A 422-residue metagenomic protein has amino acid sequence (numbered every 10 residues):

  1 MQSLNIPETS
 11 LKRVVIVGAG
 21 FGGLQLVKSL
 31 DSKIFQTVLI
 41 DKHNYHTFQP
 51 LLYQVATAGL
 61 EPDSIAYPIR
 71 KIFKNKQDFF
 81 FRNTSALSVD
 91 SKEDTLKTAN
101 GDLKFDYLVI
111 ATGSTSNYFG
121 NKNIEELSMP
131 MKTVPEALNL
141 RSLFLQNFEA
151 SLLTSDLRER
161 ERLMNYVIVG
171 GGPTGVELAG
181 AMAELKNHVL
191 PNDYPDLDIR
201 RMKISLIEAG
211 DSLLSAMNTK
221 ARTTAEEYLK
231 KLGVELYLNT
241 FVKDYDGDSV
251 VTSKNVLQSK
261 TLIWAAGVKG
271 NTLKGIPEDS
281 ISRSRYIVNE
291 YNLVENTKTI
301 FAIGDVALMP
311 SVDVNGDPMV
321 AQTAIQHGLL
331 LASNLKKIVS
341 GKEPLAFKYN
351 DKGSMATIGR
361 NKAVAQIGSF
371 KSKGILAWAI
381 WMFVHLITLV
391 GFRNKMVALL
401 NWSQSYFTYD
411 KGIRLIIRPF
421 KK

Functional and structural regions predicted by a protein language model:
M1-R13, F79-V167, T252, I263: FAD-binding core/adjacent interface of flavoenzyme oxidoreductases
Q2-F79, Y166, P173-A216: Beta1-alpha1 glycine-rich phosphate/pyrophosphate-binding loop at the start of Rossmann-like nucleotide-binding domains
L11, T323, H327, A332-K422: C-terminal, flexible cofactor-proximal segment of oxidoreductases
V17, L103-G113, V242, L257-G267 (+1 more regions): Short hydrophobic core segments
G22, G113-S116, A179, V268-G270: Short glycine-rich anion-binding loops that position phosphate/pyrophosphate groups of nucleotides and phosphorylated
Q77-S88, A183-E290, N296, P344: A Rossmann-like FAD-binding core segment of flavoenzymes
E126-L157, D248-V251, N255-Q326: FAD-site-proximal beta/loop scaffold in flavoenzymes
R160-M217, T224, E235, M319-L335 (+2 more regions): Rossmann-like dinucleotide-binding core of oxidoreductases
